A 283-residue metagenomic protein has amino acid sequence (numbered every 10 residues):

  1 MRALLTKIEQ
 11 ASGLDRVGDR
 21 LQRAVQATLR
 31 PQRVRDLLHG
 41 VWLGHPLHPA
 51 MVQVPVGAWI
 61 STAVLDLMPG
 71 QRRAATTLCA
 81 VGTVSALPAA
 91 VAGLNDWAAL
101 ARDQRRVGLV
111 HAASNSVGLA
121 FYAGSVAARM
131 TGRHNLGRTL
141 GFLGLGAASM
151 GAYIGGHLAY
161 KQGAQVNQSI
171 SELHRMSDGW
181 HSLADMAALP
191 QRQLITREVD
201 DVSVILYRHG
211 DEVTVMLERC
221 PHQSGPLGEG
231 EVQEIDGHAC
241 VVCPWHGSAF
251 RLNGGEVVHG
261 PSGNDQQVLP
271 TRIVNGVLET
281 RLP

Functional and structural regions predicted by a protein language model:
M1-P283: Short amphipathic, positively biased membrane-proximal segments that drive organelle/inner-membrane targeting
